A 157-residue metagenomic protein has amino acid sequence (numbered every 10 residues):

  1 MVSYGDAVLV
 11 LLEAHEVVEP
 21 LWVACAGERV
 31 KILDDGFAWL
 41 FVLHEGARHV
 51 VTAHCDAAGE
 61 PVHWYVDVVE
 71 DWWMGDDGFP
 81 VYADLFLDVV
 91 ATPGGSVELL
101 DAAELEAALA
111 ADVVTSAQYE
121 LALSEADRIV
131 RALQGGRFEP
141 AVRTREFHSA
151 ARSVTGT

Functional and structural regions predicted by a protein language model:
M1-F37: Charge-rich, low-complexity N-terminal segments
M1-S3, L43, V90-A91: Well-ordered beta-strand positions
A14, V68, A102: Residues immediately flanking
L21-W22, G75-D77, A108-D112: A short, polar/proline- and glycine-enriched secondary-structure boundary/capping micro-motif
D34-M74, P80-L87: Phosphate/ribose-recognition catalytic cores of enzymes acting on nucleotide-derived substrates
V66-V69, W73-D76, P80, L123-G136: A long amphipathic alpha-helix within ATP-dependent nucleotide-binding catalytic cores
L85-I129: A hydrophobic, small-residue-rich beta->alpha segment in the mid-to-C-terminal subdomain of diverse proteins
S124-T157: Cysteine/selenocysteine-centered motifs that mediate thiol-based redox chemistry or coordinate metal-sulfur cofactors
